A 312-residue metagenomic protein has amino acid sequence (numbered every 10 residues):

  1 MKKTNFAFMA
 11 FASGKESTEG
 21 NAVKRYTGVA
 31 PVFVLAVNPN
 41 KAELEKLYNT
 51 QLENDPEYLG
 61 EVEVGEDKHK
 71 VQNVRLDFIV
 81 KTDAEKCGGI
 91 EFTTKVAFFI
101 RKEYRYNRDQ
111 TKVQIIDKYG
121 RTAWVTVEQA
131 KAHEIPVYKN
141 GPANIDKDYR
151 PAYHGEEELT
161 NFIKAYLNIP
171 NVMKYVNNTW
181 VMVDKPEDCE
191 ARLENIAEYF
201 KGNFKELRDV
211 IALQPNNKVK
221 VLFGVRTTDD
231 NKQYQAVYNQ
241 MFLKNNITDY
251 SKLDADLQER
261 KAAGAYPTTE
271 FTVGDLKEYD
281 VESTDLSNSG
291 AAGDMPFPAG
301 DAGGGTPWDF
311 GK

Functional and structural regions predicted by a protein language model:
M1-K312: Short beta-rich binding modules
